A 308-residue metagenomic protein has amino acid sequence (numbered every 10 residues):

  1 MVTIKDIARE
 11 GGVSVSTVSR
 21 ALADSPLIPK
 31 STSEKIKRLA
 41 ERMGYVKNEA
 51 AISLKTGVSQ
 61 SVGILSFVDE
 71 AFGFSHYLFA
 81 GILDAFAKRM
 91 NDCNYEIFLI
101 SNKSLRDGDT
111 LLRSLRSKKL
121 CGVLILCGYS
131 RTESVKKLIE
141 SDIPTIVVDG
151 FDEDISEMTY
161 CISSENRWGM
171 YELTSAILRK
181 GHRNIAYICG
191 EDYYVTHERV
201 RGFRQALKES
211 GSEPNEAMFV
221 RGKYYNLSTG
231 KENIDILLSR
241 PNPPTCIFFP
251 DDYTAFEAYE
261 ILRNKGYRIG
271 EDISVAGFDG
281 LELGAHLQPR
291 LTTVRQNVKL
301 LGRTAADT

Functional and structural regions predicted by a protein language model:
M1-Q60: N-terminal helix-turn-helix DNA-binding module of bacterial transcription factors
V46-L111: Amphipathic helical "hinge" segments at domain boundaries
M90-S101, Y187, R204-T229: Short beta-strand elements in bilobed, periplasmic/extracellular small-molecule ligand-binding domains
I97-S117, M170-Y171, G222-P241: Structural motif
L120-L126, A186-C189, V220, P241-D251 (+1 more regions): Periplasmic-binding protein-like
L126-W168, Y253, D279-L291: Flexible loop/hinge segments that line or gate small-molecule binding clefts
Y160-Y187, H197, Q205, L227-I236 (+2 more regions): Hydrophobic alpha-helical segments within soluble ligand-binding/sensing domains
K231, D235-T308: Flexible loop/turn connectors
